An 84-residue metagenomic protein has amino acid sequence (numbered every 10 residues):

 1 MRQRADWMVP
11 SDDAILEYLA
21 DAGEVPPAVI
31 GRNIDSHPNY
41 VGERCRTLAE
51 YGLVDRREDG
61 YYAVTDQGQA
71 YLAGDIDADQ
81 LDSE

Functional and structural regions predicted by a protein language model:
M1-E84: Acidic, polar-rich N-terminal leader regions of halophilic archaeal proteins
